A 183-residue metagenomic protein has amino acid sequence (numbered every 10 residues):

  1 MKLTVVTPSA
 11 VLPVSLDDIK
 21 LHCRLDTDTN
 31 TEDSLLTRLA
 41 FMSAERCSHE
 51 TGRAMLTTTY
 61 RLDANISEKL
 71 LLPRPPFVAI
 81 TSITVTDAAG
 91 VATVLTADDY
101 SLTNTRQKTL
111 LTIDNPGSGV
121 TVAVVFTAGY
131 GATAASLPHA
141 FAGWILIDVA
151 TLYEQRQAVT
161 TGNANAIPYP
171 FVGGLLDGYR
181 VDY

Functional and structural regions predicted by a protein language model:
M1-Y183: Divalent metal-cofactor coordination and adjacent catalytic microenvironments
